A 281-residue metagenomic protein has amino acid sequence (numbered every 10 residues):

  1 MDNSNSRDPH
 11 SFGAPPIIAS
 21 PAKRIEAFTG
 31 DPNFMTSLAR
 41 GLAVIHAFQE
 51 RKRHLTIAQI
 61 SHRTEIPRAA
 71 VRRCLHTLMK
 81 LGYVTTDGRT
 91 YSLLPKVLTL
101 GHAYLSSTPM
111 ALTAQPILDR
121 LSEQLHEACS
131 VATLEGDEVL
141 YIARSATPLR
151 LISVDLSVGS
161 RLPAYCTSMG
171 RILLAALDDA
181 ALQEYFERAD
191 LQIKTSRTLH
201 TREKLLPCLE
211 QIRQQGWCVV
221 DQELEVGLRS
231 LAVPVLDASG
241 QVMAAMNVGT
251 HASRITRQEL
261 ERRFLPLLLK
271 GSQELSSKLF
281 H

Functional and structural regions predicted by a protein language model:
D2-L112, Q273, S277-H281: N-terminal helix-turn-helix
D2-R24, L151-L224: Short, solvent-exposed recognition segments
F34-L38, L94, S107, A111 (+6 more regions): Short, structured helix-loop boundary elements
T90-R188: Amphipathic alpha-helical effector-binding/dimerization core of metabolite-sensing transcriptional regulators
R229-V233: Short hydrophobic beta-strand micro-motif common in sensory/regulatory domains
V235-A238: Sensor-regulatory modules in signal-transduction proteins
A244-H281: Juxtadomain coupling helices with adjacent low-complexity linkers
